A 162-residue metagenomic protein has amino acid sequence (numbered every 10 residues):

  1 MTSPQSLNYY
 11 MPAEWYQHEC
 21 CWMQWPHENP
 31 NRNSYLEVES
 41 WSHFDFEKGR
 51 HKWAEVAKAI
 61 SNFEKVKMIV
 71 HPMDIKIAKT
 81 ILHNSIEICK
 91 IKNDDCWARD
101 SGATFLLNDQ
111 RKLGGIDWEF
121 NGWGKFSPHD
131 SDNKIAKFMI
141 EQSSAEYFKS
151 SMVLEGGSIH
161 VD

Functional and structural regions predicted by a protein language model:
M1-D162: The feature marks the mature, well-folded catalytic cores of soluble enzymes
